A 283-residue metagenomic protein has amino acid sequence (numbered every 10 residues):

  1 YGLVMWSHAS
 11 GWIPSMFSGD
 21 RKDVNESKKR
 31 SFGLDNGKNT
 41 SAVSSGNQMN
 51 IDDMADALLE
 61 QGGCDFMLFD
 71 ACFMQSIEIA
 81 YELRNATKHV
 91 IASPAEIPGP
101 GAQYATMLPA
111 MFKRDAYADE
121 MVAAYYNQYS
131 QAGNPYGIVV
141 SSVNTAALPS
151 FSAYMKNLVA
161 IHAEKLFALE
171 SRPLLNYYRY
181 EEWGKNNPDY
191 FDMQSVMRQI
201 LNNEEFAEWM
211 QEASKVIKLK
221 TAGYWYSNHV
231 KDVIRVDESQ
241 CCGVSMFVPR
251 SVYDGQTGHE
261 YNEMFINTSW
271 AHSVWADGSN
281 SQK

Functional and structural regions predicted by a protein language model:
Y1-N25: Low-complexity, highly charged intrinsically disordered N-terminal segments that act as targeting/localization
S18-K283: Terminal, contiguous helix-loop blocks that mediate binding/assembly
